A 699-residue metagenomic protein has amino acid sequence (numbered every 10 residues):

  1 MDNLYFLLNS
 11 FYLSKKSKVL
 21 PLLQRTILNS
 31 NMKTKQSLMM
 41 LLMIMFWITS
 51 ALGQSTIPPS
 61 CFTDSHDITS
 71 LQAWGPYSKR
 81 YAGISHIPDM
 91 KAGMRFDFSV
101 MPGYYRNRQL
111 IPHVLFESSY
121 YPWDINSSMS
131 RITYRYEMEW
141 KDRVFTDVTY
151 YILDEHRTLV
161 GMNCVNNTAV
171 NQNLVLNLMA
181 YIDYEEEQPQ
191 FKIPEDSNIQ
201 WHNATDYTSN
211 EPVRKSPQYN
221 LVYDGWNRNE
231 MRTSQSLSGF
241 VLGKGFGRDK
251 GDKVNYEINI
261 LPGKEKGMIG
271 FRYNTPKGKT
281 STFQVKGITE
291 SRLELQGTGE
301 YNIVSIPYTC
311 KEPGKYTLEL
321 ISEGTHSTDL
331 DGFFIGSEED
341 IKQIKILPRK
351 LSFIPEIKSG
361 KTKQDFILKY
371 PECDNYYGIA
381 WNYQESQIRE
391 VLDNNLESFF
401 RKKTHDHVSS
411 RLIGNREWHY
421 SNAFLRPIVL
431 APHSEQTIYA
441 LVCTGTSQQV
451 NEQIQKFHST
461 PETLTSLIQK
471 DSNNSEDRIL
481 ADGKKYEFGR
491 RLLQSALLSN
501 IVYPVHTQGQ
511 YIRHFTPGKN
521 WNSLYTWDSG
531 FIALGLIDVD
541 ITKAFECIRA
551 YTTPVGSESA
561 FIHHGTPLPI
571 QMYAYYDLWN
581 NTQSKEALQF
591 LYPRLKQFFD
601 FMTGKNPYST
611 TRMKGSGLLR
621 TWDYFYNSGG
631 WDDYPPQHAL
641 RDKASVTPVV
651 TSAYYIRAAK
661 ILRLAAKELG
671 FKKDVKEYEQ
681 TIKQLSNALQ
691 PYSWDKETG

Functional and structural regions predicted by a protein language model:
M1-Q54: Bacterial Sec-dependent N-terminal signal peptides
K35, V170-V175, T582-Y592, T603-K614: Short secondary-structure capping/junction motifs at helix and strand boundaries
T49-L52, P691-G699: Short, intrinsically disordered, charge-balanced linker/junction segments flanking boundaries in proteins
L52-K485: Terminal accessory carbohydrate-recognition/targeting modules of carbohydrate-active enzymes
R411-G414, V502-I512, T542-A550, Y626-H638 (+1 more regions): Active-site-adjacent bridging/hinge elements
E417-Y420, N473-K596, T603, T647 (+1 more regions): Substrate-binding groove/exosite segments of carbohydrate-active enzymes
N422, R426, L430-F457, E558-T566 (+2 more regions): The feature captures the catalytic groove of carbohydrate-active enzymes
E452-K470, K485-L493, D540-T553, E586-T603 (+3 more regions): Extended, well-ordered alpha-helical scaffold segments
